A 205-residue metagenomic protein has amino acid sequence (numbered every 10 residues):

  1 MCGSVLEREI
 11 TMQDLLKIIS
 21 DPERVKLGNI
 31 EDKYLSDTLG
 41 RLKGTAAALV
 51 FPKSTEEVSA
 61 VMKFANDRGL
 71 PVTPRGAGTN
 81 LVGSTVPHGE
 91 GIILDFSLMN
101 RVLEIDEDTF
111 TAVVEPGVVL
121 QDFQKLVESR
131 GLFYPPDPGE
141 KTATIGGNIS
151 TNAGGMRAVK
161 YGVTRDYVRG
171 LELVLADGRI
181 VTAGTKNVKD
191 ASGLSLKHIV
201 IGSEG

Functional and structural regions predicted by a protein language model:
C2-K63, T79-F110: N-terminal flexible segment immediately upstream of the FAD-binding catalytic core in FAD-dependent oxidoreductases
N66-R68, R75-A77, A143, Y167: Short, basic and Ser/Thr-rich N-terminal targeting/leader segments
L70-P71, F133: Residue-level detector of anion-binding/catalytic polar loops
P74-G78, T85, P116, P136-G139: Glycine-rich, histidine-containing beta strand-loop boundary motifs that form or position
R101-I105, T111-E204: FAD-binding subdomain of flavoenzyme oxidoreductases
